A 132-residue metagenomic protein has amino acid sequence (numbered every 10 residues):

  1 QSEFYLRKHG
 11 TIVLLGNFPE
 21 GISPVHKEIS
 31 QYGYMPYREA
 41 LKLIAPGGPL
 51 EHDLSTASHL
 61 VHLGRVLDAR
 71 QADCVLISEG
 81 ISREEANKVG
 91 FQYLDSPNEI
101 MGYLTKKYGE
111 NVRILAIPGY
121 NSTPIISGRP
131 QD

Functional and structural regions predicted by a protein language model:
Q1-D132: C-terminal non-catalytic interaction/assembly regions of soluble proteins
